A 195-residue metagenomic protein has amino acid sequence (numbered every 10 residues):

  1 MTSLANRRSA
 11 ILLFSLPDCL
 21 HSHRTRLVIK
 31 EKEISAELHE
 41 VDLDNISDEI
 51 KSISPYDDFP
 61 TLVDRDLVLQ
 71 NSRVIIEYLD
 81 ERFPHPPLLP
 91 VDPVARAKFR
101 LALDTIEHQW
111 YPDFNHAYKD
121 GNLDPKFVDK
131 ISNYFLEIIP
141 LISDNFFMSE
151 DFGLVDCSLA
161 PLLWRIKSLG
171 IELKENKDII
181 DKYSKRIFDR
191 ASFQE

Functional and structural regions predicted by a protein language model:
M1-I139, N145: GST-like domain detector, emphasizing the conserved glutathione-binding G-site in the N-terminal thioredoxin-like
I29, S192-F193: Short beta-strand edge/turn micro-motifs at domain boundaries
I106-S192: GST-like fold's C-terminal all-alpha helical module
